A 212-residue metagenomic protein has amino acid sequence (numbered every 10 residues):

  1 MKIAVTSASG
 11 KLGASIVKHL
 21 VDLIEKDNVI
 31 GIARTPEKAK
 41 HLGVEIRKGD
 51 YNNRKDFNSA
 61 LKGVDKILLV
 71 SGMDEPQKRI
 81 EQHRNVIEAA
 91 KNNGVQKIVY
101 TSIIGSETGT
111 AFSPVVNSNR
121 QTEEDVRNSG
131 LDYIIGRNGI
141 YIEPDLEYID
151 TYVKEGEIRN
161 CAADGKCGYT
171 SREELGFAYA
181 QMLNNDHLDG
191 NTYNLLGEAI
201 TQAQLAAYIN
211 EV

Functional and structural regions predicted by a protein language model:
K2-R34, N52-K55, K62, D74-K78 (+2 more regions): Oxidoreductase cofactor-interface core, primarily capturing Rossmann-like NAD(P)-dependent enzymes
T35-V44, S59: Short loop/helix-cap segments at secondary-structure boundaries that form the rim of catalytic
L42-N53: Rossmann-fold cofactor-recognition segment
L61, D65-L68, V99: N-terminal Rossmann-like NAD(P) cofactor-binding module of classical short-chain dehydrogenase/reductase
S71: Short, structured active-site "lid" loops
